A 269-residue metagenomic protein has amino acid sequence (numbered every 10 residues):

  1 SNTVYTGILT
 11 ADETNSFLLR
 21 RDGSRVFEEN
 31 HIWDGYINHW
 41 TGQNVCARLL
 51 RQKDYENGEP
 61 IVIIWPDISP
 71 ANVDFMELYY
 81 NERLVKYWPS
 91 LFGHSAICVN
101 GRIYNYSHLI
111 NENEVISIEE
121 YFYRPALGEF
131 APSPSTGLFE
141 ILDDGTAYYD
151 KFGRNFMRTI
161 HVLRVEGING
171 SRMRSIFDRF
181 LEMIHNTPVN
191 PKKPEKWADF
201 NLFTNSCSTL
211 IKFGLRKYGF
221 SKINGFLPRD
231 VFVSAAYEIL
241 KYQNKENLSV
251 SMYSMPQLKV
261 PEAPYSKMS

Functional and structural regions predicted by a protein language model:
S1-P60, R174-S175, R179-S269: Activation targets extended, charge/polar-rich intrinsically disordered C-terminal tails
I61-H161: Glycine-rich catalytic cores of cysteine/serine-nucleophile enzymes that process amide/ester linkages in cell-envelope
R83-K86, R158-I168, K193-L202: Second-shell loop/turn segments in exported
A131-L142, E166-D178, N201, N205: Phosphate-binding glycine-rich loops and adjacent basic patches that engage nucleotide phosphates, nucleic-acid
A147-N190: A structural motif
